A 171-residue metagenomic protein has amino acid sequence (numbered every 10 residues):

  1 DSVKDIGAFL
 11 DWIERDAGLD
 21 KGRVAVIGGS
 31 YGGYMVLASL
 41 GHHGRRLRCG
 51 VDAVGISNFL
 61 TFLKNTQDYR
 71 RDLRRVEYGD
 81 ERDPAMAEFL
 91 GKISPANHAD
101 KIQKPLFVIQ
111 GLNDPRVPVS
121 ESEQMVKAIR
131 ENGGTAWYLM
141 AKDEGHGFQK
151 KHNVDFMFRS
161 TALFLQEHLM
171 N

Functional and structural regions predicted by a protein language model:
D1-N171: Active-site-proximal cap/loop segments of hydrolase catalytic domains
